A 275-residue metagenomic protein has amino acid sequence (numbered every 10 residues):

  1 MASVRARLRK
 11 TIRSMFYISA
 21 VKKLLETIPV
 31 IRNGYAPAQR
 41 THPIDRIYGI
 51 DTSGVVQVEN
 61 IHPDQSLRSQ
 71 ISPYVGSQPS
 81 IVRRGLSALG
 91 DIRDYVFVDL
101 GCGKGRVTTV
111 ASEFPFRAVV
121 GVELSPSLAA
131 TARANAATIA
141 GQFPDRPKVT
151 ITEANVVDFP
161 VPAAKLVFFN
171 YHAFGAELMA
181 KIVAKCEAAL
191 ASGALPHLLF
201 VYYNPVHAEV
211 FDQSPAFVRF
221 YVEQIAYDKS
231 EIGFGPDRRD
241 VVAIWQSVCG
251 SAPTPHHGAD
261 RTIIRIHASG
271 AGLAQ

Functional and structural regions predicted by a protein language model:
A2-R93: S-adenosyl-L-methionine
Y95-G103: Conserved class I S-adenosyl-L-methionine
G105-T109: Glycine-rich SAM-binding Motif I of class I
R117-V122: Short beta-strand element of Class I
S125: Conserved SAM/SAH-binding beta-strand->alpha-helix loop
A129-A163: S-adenosyl-L-methionine
I151-A191, L195-P196: Active-site segment flanking the S-adenosylmethionine/decSAM binding pocket in AdoMet-dependent transferases
E177-C249: C-terminal substrate-binding/active-site "lid" region of AdoMet-derived donor-dependent transferases
